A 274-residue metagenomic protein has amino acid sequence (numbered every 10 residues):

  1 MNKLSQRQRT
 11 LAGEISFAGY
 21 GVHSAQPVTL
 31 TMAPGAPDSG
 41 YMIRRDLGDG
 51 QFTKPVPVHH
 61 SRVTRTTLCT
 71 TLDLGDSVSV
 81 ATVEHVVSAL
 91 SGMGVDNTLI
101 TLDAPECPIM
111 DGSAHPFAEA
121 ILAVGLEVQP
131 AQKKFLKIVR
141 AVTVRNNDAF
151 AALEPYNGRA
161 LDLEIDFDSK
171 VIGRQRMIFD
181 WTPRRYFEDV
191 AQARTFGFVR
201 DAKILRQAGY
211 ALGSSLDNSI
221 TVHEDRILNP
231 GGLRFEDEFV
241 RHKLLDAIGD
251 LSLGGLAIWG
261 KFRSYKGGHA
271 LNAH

Functional and structural regions predicted by a protein language model:
M1-N97, T101-H274: C-terminal regulatory domains involved in ligand/effector binding and gene-expression control
